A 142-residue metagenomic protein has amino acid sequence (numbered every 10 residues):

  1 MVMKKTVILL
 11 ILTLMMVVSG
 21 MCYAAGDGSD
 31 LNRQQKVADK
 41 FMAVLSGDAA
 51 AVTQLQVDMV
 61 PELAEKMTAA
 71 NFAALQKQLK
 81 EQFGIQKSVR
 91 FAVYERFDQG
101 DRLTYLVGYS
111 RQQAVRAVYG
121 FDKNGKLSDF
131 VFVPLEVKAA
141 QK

Functional and structural regions predicted by a protein language model:
M1-L10: Bacterial N-terminal signal peptides that target proteins for export
T6, A25-L31, E95-G100: Short, positively charged
L10-S19: Bacterial N-terminal signal peptides
G20-G47: Short, low-complexity N-terminal intrinsically disordered segments enriched in polar/charged residues
Q35-D39, Q56-V57, A114: Residue-level signal for cytosolic alpha-helical hairpin/rod architecture
T53-R96: Short solvent-exposed beta->alpha transition segments
R96-K142: Exposed beta-sheet edge and beta->alpha loop/turn motif
